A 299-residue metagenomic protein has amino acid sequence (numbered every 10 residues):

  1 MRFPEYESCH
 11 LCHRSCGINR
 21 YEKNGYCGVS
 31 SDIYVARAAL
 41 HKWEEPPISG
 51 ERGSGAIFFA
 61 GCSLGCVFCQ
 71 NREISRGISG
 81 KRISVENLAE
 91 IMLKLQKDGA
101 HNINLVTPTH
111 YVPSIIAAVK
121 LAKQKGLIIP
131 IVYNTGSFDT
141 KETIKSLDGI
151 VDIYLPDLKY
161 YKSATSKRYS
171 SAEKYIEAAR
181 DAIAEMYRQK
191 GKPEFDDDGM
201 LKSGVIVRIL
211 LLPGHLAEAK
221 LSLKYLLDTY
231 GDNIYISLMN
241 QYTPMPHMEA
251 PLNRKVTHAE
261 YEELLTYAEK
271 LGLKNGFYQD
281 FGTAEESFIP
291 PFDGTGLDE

Functional and structural regions predicted by a protein language model:
M1-N24, G191-E299: Auxiliary Fe-S-binding modules of radical SAM enzymes
K23, C27-G149, I153, K162-S163: Conserved Radical SAM active-site core
G55, I103, I131-Y133, Y154-P156 (+3 more regions): Hydrophobic faces of well-ordered beta-strands that scaffold small-molecule active sites in alpha/beta enzyme cores
F59, T107-T109, Y133-S137, L158 (+3 more regions): A cross-domain feature marking catalytic cores of carbohydrate-active enzymes and several ubiquitous metabolic/repair
S75, V112, S137-T140, L158-I176 (+3 more regions): Conserved radical SAM core fold
Q96-L121, R168, K174, A184 (+1 more regions): Conserved glycine-rich "GG(E/T)P / GGGxP" loop and the immediately following alpha-helix in the radical SAM core
D148-S163, N233-Q241: Non-cysteine beta-strand/loop elements that form the S-adenosyl-L-methionine
K167-D198: Anionic-ligand binding region
